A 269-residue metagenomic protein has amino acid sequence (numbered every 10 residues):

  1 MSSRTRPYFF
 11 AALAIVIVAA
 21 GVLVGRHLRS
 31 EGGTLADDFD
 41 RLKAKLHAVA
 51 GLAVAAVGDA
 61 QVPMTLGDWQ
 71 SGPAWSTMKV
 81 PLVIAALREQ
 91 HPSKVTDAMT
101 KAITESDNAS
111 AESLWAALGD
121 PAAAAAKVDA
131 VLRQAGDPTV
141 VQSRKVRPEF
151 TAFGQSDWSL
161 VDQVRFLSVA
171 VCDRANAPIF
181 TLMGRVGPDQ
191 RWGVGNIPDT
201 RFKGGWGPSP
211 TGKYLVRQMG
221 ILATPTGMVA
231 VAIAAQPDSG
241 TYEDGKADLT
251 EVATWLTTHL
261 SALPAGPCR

Functional and structural regions predicted by a protein language model:
S3-L46, V171-G187, G212-R269: Structured C-terminal helix/loop/strand segments within mature extracytoplasmic catalytic/sensor domains
E31-G67: A short, well-structured edge-of-sheet supersecondary motif
M64-G67, T96, D107-L114, R144-T151 (+1 more regions): Flexible glycine/proline-enriched surface loops and loop-helix/loop-strand junctions
Q70-S93, A102, V231: Active-site SXXK
I84-P92, A116, R165-V169, T258: Short glycine/serine- and small hydrophobic-enriched flexible loop segments
L87-S106, A116, Q134-D137: Active-site-proximal loop and beta-strand segments within enzyme catalytic domains
W115-R174: Mid-domain, small-residue-enriched loop/turn segments at the edges of structured enzyme/sensor domains
R165-P208: Conserved active-site loop region of the serine DD-peptidase/beta-lactamase
